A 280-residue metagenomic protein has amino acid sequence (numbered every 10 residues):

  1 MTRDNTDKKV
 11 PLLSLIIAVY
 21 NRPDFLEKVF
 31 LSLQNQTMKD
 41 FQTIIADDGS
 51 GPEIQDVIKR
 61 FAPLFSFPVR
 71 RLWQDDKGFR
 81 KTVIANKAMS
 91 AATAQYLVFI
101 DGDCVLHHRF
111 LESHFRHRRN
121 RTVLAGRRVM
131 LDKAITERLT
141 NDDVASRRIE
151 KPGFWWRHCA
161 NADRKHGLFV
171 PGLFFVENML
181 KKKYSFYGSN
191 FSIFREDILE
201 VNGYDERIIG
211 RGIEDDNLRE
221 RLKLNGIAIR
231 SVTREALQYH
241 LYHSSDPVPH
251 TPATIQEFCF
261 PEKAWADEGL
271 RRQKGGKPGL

Functional and structural regions predicted by a protein language model:
M1-N35: N-proximal low-complexity "stem/linker" segments adjacent to membrane-targeting elements
V10-S14, Q34-I45, S66-R70: Short loop->beta transition adjacent to catalytic acidic/histidine clusters or analogous donor-positioning motifs
S32, K39, D47-I58, C104: A conserved acidic beta->alpha catalytic loop
D75-A92, R109: Glycine-rich, basic loop-to-helix element that forms the pyrophosphate-binding segment of sugar-nucleotide handling
L97: Short aromatic/hydrophobic "clamp" motif used to bind/position activated sugar donors
R109-W155: Conserved donor NDP-sugar-binding/catalytic core segment of glycosyltransferases
W156-S192: A recurrent flexible, glycine/aromatic-enriched loop bordering the glycosyltransferase active site that acts as
F186, R207-L280: C-terminal catalytic/acceptor-binding lobe
